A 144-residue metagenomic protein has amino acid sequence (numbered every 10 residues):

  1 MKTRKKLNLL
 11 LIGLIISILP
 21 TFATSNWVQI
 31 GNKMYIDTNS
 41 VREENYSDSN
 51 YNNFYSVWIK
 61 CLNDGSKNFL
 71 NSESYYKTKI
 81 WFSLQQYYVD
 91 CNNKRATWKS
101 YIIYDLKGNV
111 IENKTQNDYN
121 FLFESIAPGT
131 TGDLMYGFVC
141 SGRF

Functional and structural regions predicted by a protein language model:
M1, L19-F22: A detector of low-complexity, intrinsically disordered, Ser/Thr/Gly/Pro/Ala-rich segments
K2-L9: Bacterial N-terminal signal peptides that target proteins for export
L10-I18: Bacterial N-terminal signal peptides
T21-Q85, D90-F144: N-terminal secretory-pathway/extracellular module detecting exported/lumenal segments and adjacent signal-anchor/first
